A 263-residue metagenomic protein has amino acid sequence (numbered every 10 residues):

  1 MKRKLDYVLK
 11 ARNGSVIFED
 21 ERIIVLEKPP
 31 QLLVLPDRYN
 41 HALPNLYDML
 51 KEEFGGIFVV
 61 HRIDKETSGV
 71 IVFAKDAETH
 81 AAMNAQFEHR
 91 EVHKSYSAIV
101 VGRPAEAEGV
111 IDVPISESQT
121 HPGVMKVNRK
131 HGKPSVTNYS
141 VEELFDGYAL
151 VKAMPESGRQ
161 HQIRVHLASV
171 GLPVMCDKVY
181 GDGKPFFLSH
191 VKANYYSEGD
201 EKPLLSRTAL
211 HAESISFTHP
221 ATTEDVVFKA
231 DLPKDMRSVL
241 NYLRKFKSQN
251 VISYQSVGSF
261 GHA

Functional and structural regions predicted by a protein language model:
M1-V136, S140-F145, L232-F246, V251-A263: RNA pseudouridine synthases
N40, D146-I215, L232: Pseudouridine synthase
V101, E142, M154, T218-P220: A generic structural motif
V226-D231: Short amphipathic beta-strand/extended segments with alternating polar/hydrophobic composition
